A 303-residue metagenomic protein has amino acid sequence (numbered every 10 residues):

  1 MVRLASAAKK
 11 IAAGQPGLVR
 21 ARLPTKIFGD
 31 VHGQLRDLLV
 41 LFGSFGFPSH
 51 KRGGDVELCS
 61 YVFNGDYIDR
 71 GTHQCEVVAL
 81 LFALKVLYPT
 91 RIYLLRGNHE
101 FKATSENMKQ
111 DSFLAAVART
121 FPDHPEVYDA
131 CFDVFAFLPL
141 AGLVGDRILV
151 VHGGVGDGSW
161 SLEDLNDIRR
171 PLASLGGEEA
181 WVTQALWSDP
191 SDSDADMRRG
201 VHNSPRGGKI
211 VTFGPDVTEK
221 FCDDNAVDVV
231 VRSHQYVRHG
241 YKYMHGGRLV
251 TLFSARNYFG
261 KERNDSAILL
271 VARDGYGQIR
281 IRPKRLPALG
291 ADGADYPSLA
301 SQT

Functional and structural regions predicted by a protein language model:
M1-T303: Feature recognizes metal-dependent phosphohydrolase scaffolds
